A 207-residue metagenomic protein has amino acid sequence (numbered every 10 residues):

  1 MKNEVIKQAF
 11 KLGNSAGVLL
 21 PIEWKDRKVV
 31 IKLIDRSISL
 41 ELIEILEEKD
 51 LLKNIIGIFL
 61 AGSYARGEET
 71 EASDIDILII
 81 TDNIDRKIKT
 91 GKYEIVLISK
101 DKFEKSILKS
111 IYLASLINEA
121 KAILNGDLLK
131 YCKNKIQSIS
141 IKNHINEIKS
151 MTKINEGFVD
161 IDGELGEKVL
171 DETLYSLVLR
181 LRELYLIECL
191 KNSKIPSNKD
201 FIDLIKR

Functional and structural regions predicted by a protein language model:
M1-I56, A65-A72, I80-R207: Catalytic core of pol beta-like nucleotidyltransferases
I77: Short acidic loop-to-beta-strand element that houses the catalytic metal-binding Asp/Glu of nuclease active sites
